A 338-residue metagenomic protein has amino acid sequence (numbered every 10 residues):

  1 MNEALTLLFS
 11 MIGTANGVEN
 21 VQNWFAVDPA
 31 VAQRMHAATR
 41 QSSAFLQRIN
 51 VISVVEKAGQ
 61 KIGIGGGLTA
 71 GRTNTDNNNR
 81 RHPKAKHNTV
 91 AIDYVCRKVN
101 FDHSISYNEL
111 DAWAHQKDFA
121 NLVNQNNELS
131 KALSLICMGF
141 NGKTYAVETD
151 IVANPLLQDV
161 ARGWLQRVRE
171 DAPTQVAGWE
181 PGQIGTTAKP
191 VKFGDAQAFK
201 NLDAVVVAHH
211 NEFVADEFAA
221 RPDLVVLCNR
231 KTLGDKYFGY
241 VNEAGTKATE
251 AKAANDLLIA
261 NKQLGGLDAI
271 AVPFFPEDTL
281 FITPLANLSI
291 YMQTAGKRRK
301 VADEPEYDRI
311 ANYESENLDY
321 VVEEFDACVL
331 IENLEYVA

Functional and structural regions predicted by a protein language model:
N2-A15, E19, N23-S43, D159-G182 (+4 more regions): Sequence/fold signature of self-assembling virion shell proteins
F25-I105, L157-D159: Assembly/oligomerization interface modules of large self-assembling protein complexes
A58-G59, T69, V147-P155, Y336: Short amphipathic alpha-helical patches
Y107-A204: Alpha-helical scaffold segments that mediate packing/assembly in large oligomeric complexes
N127, V226-L227: Active-site-adjacent beta-strand anchor residues
D203-V214: Phosphate-interacting basic helix/loop segments used at nucleotide- and nucleic-acid interfaces
F218-D223: Short gly/pro-enriched beta-turn/loop segments at secondary-structure junctions
